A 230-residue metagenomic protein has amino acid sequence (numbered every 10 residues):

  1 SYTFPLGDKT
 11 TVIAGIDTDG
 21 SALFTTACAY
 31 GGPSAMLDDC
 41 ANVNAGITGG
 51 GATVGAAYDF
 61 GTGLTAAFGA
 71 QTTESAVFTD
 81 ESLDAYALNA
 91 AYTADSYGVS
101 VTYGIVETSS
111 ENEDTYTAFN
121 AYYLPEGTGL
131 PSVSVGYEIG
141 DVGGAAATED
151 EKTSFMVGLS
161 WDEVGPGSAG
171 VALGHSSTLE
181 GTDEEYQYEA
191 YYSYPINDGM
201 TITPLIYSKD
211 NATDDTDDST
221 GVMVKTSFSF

Functional and structural regions predicted by a protein language model:
S1, G50-V54, D84-L88, T115-F119 (+3 more regions): Hydrophobic, lipid-facing positions within transmembrane beta-strands of outer-membrane proteins
S1-T73, A91-D95, E149, M156-L179: Outer membrane beta-barrel
Y2-F4, L130, Y194, T203: Hydrophobic alpha-helix-in-membranes signature
G15-D17, A67-Q71, S100-G104, S134-E138 (+3 more regions): Transmembrane beta-strands of outer-membrane beta-barrel proteins
D17-T18, A22-F24, C28-Y30, Q71-T72 (+9 more regions): Outer-membrane beta-barrel domain signature
T62-G63, E81, A90-Q187: Detector for outer-membrane/organellar transmembrane beta-barrel domains, recognizing the amphipathic beta-strand
Y191-D214: Long, ordered, amphipathic alpha-helical scaffolds
Y194, I206, D218-F230: Outer-membrane beta-barrel "beta-signal"
